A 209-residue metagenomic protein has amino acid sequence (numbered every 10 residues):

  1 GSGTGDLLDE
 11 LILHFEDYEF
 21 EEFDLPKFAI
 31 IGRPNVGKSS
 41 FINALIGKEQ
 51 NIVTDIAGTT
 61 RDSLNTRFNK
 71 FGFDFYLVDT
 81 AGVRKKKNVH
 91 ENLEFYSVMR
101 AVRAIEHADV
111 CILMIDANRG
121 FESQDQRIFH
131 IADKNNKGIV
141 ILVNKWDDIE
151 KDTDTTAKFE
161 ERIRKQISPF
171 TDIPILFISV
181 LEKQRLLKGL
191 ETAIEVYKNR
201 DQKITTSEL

Functional and structural regions predicted by a protein language model:
G1-V78, K86-M99, R103, H107-L113 (+1 more regions): C-terminal-of-GTPase-core extension/linker across diverse P-loop GTPases
A81: Activation of the activation-loop gatekeeper triad in protein kinase-fold domains
